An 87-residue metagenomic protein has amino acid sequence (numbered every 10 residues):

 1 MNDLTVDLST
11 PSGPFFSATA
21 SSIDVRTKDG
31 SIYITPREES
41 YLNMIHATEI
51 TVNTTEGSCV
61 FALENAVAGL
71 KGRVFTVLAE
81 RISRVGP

Functional and structural regions predicted by a protein language model:
T5-P87: Compact, glycine-rich, soluble single-domain proteins
